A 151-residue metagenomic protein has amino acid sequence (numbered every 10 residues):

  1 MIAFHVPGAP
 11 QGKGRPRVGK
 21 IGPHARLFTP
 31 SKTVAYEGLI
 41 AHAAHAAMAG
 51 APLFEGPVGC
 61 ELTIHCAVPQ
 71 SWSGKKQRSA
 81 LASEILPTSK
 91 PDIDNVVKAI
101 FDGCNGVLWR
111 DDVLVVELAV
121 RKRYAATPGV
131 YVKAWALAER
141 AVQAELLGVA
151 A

Functional and structural regions predicted by a protein language model:
M1-A151: Acidic, proline/glycine-enriched N-terminal capping motif
